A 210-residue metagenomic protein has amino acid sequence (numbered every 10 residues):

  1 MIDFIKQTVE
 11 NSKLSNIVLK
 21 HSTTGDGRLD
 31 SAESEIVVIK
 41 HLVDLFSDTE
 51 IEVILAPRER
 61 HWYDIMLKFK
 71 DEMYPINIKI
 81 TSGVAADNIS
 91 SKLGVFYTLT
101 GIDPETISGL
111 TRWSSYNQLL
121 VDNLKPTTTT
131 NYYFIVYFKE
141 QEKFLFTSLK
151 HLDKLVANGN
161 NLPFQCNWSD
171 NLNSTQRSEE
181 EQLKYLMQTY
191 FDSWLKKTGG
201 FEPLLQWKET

Functional and structural regions predicted by a protein language model:
M1-H61, F69, I80-T210: Nucleic-acid endonuclease domains
M66: Conserved protein-kinase catalytic-loop segment immediately C-terminal to the catalytic Asp of the HRD motif
K70-Y74: Short acidic/polar mixed-charge low-complexity motifs
